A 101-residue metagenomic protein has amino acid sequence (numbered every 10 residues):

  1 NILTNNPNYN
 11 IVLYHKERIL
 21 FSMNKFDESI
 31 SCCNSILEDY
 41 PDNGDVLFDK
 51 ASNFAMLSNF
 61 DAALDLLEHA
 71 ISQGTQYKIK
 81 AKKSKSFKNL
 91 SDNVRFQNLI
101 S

Functional and structural regions predicted by a protein language model:
N1-I2, S35-I36, H69-A70: Canonical positions in the second alpha-helix
I11, D45, I79-K80: Start-of-helix register in tetratricopeptide repeats
H15, D49, K83-S84: Canonical tetratricopeptide repeat
